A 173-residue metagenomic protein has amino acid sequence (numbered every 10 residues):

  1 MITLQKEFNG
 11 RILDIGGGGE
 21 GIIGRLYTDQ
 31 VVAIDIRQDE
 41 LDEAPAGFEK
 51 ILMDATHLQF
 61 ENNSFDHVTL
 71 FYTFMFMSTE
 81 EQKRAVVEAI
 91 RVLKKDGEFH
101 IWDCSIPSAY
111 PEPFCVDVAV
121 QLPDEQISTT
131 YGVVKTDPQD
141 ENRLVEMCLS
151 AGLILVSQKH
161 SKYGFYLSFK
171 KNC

Functional and structural regions predicted by a protein language model:
M1-N9: Conserved alpha-helix/loop element of class I SAM-dependent methyltransferases that forms part of the SAM/SAH-binding
N9-R11, K94: Residues that mark the start of a beta-strand
L13-H57: Class I SAM-dependent methyltransferase SAM/SAH-binding core
T56-V68: A short acidic, Gly/Pro-enriched loop at the edge of an enzyme's catalytic core that lines a small-molecule cofactor
H67-E81: A short SAM/SAH-binding and catalytic strip from SAM-dependent methyltransferases
K83-K95: A short glycine-rich, Lys/Arg-flanked "PGG" loop and its adjoining helix->strand segment in the class I
W102-H160, G164: C-terminal alpha-helical "lid/dimerization" subdomain adjacent to the S-adenosyl-L-methionine
Y166-C173: C-terminal lobe and adjacent flexible extensions of AdoMet/dcAdoMet transferase-like proteins
